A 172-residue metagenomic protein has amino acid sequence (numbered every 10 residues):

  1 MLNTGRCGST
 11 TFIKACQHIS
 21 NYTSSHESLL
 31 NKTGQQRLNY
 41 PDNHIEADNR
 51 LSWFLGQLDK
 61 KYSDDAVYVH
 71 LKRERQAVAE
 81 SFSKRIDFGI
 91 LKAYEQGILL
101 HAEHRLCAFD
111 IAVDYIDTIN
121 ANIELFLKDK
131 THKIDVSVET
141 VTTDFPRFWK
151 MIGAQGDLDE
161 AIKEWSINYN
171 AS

Functional and structural regions predicted by a protein language model:
M1-R50, A171-S172: PAPS-dependent sulfotransferase catalytic core
T4, V138-V141: Short, well-ordered beta-to-alpha junction loops that form the rim of enzyme active sites and present histidine/acidic
E27-K32, E74, A161-K163: Short, acidic/turn-prone active-site loops that include or flank metal/cofactor- and phosphate-binding residues
L38-Y40, F109, T131, Y169: Short, solvent-exposed coil/turn segments
H44-E46, I134-S137: Short catalytic-loop micro-motif centered on adjacent basic/acidic residues
L55-L125, K130-D135, T142-D157: PAPS-dependent sulfotransferase catalytic domain
G153-S172: C-terminal accessory extensions appended to soluble enzyme cores
